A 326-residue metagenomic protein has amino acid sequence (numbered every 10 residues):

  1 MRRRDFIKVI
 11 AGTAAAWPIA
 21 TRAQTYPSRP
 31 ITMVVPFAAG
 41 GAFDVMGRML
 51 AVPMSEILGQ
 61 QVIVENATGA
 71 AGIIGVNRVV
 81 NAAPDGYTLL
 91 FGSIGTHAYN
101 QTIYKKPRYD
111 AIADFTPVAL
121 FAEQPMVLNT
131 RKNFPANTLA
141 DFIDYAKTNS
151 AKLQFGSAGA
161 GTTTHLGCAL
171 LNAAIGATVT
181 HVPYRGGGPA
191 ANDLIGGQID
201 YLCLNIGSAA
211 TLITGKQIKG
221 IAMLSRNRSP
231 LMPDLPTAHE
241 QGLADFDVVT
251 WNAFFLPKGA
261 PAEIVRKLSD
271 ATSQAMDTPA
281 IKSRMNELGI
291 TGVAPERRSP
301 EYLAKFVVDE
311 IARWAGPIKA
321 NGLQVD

Functional and structural regions predicted by a protein language model:
D5-T13, W17-A113, K152, G176-C203 (+4 more regions): N-terminal (or domain-start) structured segment
T25-S28, A119-Q124, K147, D245-V249 (+1 more regions): Short, flexible turn/loop "capping" segments at secondary-structure junctions
S28, S55-G59, I175-G176, E240-V249 (+1 more regions): A short C-terminal helix-loop "cap" of Rossmann-like NAD(P)-dependent dehydrogenase/epimerase domains
S28-P30, A262-D326: An extracytoplasmic/periplasmic, membrane-proximal ligand-sensing/linker region
A42, M46, L50, G72-G75 (+11 more regions): Stable alpha-helical elements in mature extracytoplasmic
N81-Y87, I94, T102-P189, A238 (+1 more regions): Hinge/capping helix and adjacent helix->loop/strand transition within the periplasmic-binding protein
G95-K106, H165, A169-A174, Y201-L235: A ligand-binding cleft/hinge motif common to bilobed small-molecule-binding domains
